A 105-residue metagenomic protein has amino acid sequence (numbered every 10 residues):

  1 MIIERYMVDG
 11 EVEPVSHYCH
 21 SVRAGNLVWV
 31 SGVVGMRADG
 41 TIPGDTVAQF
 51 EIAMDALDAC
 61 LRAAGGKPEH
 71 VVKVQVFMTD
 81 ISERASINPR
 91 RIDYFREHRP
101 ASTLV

Functional and structural regions predicted by a protein language model:
M1-V72, M78-V105: N-terminal presequence-like segments and the immediate start of the first folded domain
